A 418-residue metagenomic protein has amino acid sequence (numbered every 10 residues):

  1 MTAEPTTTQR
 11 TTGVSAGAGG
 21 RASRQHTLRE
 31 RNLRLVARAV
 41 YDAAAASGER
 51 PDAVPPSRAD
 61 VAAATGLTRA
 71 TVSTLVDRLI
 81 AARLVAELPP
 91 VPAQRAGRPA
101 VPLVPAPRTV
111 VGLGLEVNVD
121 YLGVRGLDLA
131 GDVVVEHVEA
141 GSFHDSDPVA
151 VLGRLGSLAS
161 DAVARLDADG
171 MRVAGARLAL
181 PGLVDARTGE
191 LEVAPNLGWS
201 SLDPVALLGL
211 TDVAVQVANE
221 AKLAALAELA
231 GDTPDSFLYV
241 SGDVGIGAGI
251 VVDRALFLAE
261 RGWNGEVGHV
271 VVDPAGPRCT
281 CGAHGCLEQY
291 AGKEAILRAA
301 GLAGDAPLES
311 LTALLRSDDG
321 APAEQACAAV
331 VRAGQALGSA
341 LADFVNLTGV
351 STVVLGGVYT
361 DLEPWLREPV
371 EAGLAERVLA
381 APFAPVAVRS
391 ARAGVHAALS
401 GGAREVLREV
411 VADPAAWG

Functional and structural regions predicted by a protein language model:
M1-A140, H144-S160, A164, G231 (+1 more regions): ATP-binding/phosphotransfer module of carbohydrate and carboxylate kinases, centering on a glycine-rich
V91, P181-V184, D243-G245, Y359-T360: Short glycine-rich anion-binding loops that position phosphate/pyrophosphate groups of nucleotides and phosphorylated
P99, R172-A174, V193, R261 (+4 more regions): A generic structural signal for well-ordered coil/turn residues at beta-strand boundaries that shape enzyme active-site
P102, G112-E116, V124, V173-R177 (+3 more regions): Short glycine-aspartate micro-motif
D120-L122, L183-D185, G247: Short, acidic Gly/Pro/Ser/Thr-rich loop/turn segments
D128, A186, V251: Short, acidic, Ser/Thr-enriched surface-loop or helix-capping motifs
V133, A140-S236, W365-E376: Glycine-rich phosphate-binding loop and adjoining helix at the ATP-binding site of ATP-dependent phosphoryl-transfer
E136-V138, D145-R154, S200-A321: Glycine/GP-enriched mid-protein hinge/lid loop-to-helix segment characteristic of carbohydrate kinases
